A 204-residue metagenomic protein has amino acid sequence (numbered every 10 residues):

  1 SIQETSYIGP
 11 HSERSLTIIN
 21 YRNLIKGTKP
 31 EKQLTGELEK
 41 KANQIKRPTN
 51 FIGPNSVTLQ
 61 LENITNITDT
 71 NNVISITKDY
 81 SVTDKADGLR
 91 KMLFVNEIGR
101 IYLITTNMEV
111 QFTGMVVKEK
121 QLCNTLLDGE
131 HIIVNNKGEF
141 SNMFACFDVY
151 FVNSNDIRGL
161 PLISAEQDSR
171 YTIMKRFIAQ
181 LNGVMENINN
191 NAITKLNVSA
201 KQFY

Functional and structural regions predicted by a protein language model:
S1-E39, K120-Y204: Catalytic nucleotidyltransferase
S1-V116, L126-K137, C146: N-terminal nucleic-acid-engaging modules of covalent nucleotidyltransferase systems
